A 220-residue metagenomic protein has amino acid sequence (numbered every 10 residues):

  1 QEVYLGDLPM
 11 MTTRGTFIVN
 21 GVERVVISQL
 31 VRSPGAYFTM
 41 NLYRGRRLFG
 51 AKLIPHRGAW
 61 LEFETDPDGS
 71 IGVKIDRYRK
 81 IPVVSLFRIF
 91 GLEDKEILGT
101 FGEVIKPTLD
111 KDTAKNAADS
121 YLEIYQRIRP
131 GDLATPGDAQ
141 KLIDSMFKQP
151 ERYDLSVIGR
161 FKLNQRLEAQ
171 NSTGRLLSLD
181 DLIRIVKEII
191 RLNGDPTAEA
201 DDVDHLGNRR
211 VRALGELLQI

Functional and structural regions predicted by a protein language model:
Q1-I220: N-terminal non-catalytic structural scaffold regions of very large proteins
